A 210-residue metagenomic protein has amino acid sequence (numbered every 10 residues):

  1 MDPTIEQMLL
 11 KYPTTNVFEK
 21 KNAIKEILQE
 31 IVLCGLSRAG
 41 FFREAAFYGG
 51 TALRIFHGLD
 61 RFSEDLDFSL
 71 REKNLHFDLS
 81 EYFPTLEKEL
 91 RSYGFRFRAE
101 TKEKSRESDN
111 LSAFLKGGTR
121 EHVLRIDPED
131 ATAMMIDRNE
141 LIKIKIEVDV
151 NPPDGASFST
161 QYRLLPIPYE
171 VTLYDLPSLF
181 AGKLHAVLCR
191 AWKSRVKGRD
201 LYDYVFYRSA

Functional and structural regions predicted by a protein language model:
M1-A45: Helical scaffold of the NTase/Pol beta-like nucleotidyltransferase catalytic core
L28, L33, E87-R138: Conserved catalytic core of two-metal-ion nucleotidyltransferases
E30, H122-A210: Catalytic cores of NTP-dependent nucleotidyl/adenyl transfer enzymes across multiple folds
E44-A52: Short gly/ser-rich loop at a beta-strand->alpha-helix junction or flexible surface loop bordering the NTP-binding
G50, H57-L79: Catalytic metal-binding acidic patch
R54-L59, M134-I136: Short beta-strand/turn micro-motifs at beta-sheet edges
L66, Y93-F95, I142-I146: Generic beta-strand structural signal
Y82-L86: Short amphipathic alpha-helices in soluble, non-transmembrane regions that often serve as interface/regulatory elements
